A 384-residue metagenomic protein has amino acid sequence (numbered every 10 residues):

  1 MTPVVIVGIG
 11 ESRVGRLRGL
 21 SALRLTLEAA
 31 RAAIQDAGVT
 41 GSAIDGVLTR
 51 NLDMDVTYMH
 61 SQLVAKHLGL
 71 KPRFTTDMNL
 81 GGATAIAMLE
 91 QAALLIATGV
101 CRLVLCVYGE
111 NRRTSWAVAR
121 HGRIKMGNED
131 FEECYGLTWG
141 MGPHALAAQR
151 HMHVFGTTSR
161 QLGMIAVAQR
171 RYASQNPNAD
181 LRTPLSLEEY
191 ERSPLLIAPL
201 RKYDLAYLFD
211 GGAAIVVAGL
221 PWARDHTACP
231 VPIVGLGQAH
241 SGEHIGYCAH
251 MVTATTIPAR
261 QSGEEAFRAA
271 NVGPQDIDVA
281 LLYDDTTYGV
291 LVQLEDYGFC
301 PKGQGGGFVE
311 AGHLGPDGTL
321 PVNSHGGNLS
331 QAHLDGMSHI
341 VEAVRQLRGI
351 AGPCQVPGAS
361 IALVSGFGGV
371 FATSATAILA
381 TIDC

Functional and structural regions predicted by a protein language model:
M1-A22, A32, M164, L195-Q261 (+5 more regions): Condensing-enzyme catalytic core mediating Claisen C-C bond formation in acyl metabolism
M1-A83, Q91, H151-T158, D180-E189 (+4 more regions): Conserved active-site "lid/cap" helical segment
V5, N51-V107, N111-P143, L181-Y207 (+3 more regions): Conserved catalytic cysteine-centered active-site region of acyl-thioester-dependent Claisen-condensing enzymes
R18-L20, E90, S115-R120, S174-P177 (+4 more regions): Short acidic, glycine/serine/threonine-rich loops at helix termini
G41-R50, F74-L80, V104-G109, Q161-V167 (+5 more regions): Beta-strand segments within the central parallel beta-sheet cores of soluble alpha/beta enzyme folds
M54-V64, I245-H250, D284-G306, G318 (+1 more regions): Short glycine/threonine-rich loop-to-helix capping motif typified by GTGT followed within a few residues by an Asp-Pro
L80-E110, M141-Q175, I215-P221, Q331-A351: Active-site-proximal alpha-helical scaffold in enzymes
V252-R260, E264-T287, D296, N328-A332: Extended C-terminal subregions enriched in glycine
